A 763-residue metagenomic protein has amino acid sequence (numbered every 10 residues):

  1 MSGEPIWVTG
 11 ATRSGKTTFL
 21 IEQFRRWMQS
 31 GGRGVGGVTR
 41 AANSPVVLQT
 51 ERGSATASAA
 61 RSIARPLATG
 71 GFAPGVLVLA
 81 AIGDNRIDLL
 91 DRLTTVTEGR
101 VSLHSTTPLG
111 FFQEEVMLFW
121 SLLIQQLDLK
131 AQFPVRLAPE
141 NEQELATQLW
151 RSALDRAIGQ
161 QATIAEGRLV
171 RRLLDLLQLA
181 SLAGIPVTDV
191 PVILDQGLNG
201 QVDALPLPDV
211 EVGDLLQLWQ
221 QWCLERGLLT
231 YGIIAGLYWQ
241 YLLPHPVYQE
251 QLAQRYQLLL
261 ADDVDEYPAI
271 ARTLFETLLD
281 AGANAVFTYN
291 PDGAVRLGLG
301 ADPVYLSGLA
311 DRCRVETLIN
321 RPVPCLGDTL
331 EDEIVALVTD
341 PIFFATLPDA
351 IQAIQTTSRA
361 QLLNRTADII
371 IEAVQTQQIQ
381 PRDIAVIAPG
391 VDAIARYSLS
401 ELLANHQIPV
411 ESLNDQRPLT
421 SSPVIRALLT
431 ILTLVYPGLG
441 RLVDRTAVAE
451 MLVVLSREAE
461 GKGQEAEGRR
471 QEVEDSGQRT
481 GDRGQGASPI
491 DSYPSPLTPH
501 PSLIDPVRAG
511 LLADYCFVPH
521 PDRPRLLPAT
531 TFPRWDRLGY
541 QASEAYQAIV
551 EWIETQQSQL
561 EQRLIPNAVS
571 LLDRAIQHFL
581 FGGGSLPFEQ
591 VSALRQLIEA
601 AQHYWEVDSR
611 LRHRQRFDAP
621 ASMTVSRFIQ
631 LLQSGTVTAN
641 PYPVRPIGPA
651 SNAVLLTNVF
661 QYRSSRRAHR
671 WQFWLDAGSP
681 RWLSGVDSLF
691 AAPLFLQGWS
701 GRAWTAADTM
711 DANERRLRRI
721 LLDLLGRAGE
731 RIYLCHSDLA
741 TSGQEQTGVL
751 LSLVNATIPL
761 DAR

Functional and structural regions predicted by a protein language model:
S2, T9-F24, M28-G31, T39-A41 (+6 more regions): Helicase P-loop NTPase motor core
P5-V8, L149-L259, V338: Accessory N-terminal region flanking or inserted into the helicase ATPase core in nucleic-acid motor proteins
R13, A204-A310, T317-P322, S358-L362 (+3 more regions): Conserved helicase NTPase motor core
F72-S181, I185: Conserved P-loop NTPase-based nucleic-acid remodeling module centered on helicase motor cores
I82, T106-F111, L259-D265, Q596-A600 (+4 more regions): Conserved helicase core region in the C-terminal RecA-like lobe
V210, P521-N658: Accessory C-terminal helicase-associated subdomains
Q378-I384, A388-G463, G484-S558: ATPase/helicase motor core of nucleic-acid motors
D676-A756: C-terminal accessory regions
